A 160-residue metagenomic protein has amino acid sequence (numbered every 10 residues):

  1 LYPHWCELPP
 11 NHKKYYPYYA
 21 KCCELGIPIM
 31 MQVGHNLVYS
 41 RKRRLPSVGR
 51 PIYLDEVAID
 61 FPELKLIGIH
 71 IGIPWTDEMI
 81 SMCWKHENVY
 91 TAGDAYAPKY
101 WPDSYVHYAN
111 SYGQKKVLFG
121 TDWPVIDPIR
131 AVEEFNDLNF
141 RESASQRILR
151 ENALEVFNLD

Functional and structural regions predicted by a protein language model:
L1-P9: The substrate-binding groove and active-site-proximal loops of carbohydrate-active enzymes, especially glycoside
H4, H35, I148: Residue-level "edge-of-site" marker
W5, A95, W123: Flexible, active-site-proximal loop/turn residues at the rims of small-molecule/cofactor binding pockets and catalytic
P9, P124-V125: A short, conserved beta-strand element in the Rossmann-like catalytic core that flanks the donor/metal-binding loop
P9-L118: Catalytic pocket-lining loop regions of alpha/beta-barrel enzymes, especially the amidohydrolase/enolase/GH5 lineages
C22, H70, T91, D122 (+3 more regions): Conserved, mostly hydrophobic/aromatic
G113-L118, I126-D160: Mid-to-C-terminal alpha-helical segments outside catalytic/metal-binding sites
